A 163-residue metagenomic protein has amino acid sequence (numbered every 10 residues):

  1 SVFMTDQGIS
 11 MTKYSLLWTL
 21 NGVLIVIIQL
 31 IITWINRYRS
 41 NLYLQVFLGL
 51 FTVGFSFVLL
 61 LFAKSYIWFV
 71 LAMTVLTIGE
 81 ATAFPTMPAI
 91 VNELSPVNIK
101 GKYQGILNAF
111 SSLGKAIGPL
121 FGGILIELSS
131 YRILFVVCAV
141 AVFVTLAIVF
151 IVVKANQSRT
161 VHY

Functional and structural regions predicted by a protein language model:
S1-L17: Short amphipathic helix-loop junctions that connect adjacent transmembrane helices in Major Facilitator Superfamily/SLC
M11-T12, V97-L107: Loop-to-transmembrane helix entry/capping segments in MFS-fold secondary transporters and related SLC/MFSD carriers
I28-N41, I126: Helix-to-loop junctions at the C-terminal end of transmembrane segments in multipass secondary transporters
L44-L59, A139: Structural signature of the two symmetry-related core transmembrane helices
L61-M73: Helix-loop junctions at membrane interfaces in 12-TM secondary transporters
T82-S95: Intracellular juxtamembrane helix-capping segments at the cytosolic ends of symmetry-related transmembrane helices
I124-V142: A membrane-interface helix-boundary motif in multi-pass transporters
V137-Y163: Multi-pass alpha-helical transporter architecture, strongest for 12-TM Major Facilitator/SLC carriers used
